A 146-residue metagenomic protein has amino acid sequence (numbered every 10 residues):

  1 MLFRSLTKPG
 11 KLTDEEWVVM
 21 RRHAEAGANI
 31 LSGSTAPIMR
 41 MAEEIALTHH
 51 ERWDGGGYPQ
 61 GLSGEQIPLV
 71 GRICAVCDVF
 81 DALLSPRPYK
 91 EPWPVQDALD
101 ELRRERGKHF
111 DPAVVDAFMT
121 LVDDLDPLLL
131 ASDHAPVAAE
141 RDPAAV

Functional and structural regions predicted by a protein language model:
M1-V146: Histidine- and acidic-residue-rich, metal-dependent catalytic cores
